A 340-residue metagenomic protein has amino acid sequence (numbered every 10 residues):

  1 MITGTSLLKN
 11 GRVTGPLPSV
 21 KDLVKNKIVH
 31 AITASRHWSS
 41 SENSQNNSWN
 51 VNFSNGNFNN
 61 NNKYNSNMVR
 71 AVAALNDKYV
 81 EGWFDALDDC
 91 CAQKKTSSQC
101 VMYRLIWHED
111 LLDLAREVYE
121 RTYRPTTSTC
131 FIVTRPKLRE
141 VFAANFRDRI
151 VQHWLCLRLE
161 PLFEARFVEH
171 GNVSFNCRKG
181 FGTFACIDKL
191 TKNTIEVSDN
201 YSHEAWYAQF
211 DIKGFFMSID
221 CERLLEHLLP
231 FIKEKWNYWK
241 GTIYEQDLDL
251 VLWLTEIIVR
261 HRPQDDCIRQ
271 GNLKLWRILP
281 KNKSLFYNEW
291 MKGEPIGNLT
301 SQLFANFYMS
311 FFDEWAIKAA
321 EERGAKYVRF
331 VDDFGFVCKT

Functional and structural regions predicted by a protein language model:
M1-N52: An exposed tryptophan-centered "aromatic clamp" motif
W38, N60-D77: Short, structured beta-strand segments at or near domain termini in extracellular proteins/domains
N43-M68: Repeated polar recognition positions within modular binding domains
K78-D113, E117-E120: Non-catalytic, polymerase-adjacent accessory regions of viral genome-replication enzymes
Q93-V101, T126-Q152, F167-F181, R262 (+1 more regions): Short, conserved non-catalytic motifs in the polymerase core
E117-V118, D199-V331, G335-T340: Conserved polymerase palm-domain catalytic core
L155: Nucleotide/phosphate-binding loop and acidic/charged catalytic motifs in nucleotide-binding or -utilizing enzymes
L159-C221: Active-site-proximal segment of RNA-dependent polymerases
